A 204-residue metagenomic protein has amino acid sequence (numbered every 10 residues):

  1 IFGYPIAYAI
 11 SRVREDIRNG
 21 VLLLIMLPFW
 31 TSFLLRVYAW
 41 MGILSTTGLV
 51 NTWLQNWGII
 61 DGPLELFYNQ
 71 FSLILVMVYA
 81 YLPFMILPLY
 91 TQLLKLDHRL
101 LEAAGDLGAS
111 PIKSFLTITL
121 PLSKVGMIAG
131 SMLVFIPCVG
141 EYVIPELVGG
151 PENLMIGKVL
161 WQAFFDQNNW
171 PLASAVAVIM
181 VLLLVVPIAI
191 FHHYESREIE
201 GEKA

Functional and structural regions predicted by a protein language model:
I1-I6, V21, L34-Y38, T47 (+6 more regions): Membrane-embedded alpha-helices of multi-pass transport/permease systems
I1-M26, H98-L101, F115, T119 (+1 more regions): Transmembrane-helix boundary motif in ABC transporter permease subunits
V13-V21, V50, N69, R99 (+3 more regions): Membrane-helix interface segments
L27, Y79, F84-H98, A109-G140: Transmembrane alpha-helices
V37-V78, I112, V148-E152: Membrane-interfacial helix termini and adjacent extracytoplasmic/periplasmic loops of multi-pass transporters
G42, Y142-N168, A204: Glycine-rich helix-loop "coupling/hinge" segments at transmembrane-helix boundaries in multipass transporters
L73-V76, M132, L154-F191: Hydrophobic alpha-helical transmembrane segments of polytopic membrane proteins
Y90-G105, L172-A204: C-terminal transmembrane helix and the adjacent membrane-cytosol boundary/short C-terminal tail of inner/organellar
